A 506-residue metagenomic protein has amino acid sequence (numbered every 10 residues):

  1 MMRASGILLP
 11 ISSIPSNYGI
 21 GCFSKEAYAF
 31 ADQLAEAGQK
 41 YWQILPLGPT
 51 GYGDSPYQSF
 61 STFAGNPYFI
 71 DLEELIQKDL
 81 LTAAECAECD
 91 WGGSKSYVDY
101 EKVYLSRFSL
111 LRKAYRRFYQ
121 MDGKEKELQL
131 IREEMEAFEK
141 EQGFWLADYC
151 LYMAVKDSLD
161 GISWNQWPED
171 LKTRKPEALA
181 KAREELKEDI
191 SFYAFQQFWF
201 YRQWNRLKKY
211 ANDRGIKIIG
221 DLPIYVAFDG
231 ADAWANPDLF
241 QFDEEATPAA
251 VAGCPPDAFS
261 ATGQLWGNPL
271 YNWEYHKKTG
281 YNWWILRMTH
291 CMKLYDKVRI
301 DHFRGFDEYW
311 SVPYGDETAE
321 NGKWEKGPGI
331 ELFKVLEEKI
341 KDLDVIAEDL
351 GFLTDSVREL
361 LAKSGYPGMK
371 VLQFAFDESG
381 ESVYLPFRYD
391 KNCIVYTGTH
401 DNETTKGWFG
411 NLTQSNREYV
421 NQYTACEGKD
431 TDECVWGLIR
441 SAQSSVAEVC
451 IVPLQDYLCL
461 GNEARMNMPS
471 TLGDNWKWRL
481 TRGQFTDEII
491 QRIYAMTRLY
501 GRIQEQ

Functional and structural regions predicted by a protein language model:
M1-S12, Y28: N-terminal regions that are enriched for targeting/export leaders and immediately downstream pro/stem segments
P10, S16, D54-Q197, Y201 (+3 more regions): Alpha-amylase-like alpha-glycosidases and glucanotransferases acting on alpha-linked glucans and related
K25-T50, L294-Y295: Catalytic domains of carbohydrate-active enzymes, especially glycoside hydrolases
A35, W204-N212, E337, L361-A362: Surface-exposed amphipathic alpha-helices with a cationic face
E36, L171, W478, I489 (+1 more regions): Domain-scale activation on soluble regions of proteins
L45, K217-I219, P223, K297 (+1 more regions): Outer-envelope exported proteins of Gram-negative bacteria
Y193, Q197-V226: Conserved, well-ordered alpha-helix/loop/beta-strand core segments that scaffold catalytic motifs
